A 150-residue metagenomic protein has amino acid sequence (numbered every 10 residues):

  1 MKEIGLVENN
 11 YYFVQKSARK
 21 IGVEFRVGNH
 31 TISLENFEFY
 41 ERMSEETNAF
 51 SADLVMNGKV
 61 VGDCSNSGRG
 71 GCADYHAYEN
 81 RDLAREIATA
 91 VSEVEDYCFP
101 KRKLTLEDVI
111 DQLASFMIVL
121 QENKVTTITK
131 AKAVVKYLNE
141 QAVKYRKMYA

Functional and structural regions predicted by a protein language model:
K2-A150: Terminal leader/tail segments of proteins
